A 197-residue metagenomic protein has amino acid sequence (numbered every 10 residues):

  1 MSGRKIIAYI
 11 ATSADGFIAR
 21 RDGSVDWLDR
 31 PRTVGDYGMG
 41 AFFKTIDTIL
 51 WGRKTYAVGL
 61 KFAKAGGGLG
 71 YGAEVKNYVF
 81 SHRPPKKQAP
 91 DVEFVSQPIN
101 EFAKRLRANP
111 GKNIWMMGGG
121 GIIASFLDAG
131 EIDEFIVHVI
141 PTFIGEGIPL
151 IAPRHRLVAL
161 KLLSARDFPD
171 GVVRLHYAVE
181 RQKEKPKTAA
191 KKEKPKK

Functional and structural regions predicted by a protein language model:
M1-K197: Enzymes that bind and transform nitrogen-containing heteroaromatic metabolites
